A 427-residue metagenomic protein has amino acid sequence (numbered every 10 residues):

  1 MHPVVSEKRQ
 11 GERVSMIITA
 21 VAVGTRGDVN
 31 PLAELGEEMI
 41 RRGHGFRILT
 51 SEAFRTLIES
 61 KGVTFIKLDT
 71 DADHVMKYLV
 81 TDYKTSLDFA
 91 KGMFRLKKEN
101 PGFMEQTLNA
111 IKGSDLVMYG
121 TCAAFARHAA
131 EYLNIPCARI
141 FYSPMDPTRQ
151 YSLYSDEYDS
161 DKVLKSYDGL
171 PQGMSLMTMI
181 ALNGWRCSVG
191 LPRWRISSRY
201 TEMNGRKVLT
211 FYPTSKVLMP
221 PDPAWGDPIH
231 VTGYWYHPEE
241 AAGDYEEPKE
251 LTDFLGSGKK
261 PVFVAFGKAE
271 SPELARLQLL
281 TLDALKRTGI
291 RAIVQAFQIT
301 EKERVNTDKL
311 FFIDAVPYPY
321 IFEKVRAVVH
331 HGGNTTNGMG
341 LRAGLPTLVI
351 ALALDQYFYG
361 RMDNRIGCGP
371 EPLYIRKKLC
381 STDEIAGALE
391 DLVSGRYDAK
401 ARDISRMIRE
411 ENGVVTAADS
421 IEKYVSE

Functional and structural regions predicted by a protein language model:
E7-R9, M16-L49, A53-F65, D88 (+9 more regions): Nucleotide-activated sugar donor-binding and catalytic core shared by glycosyltransferases and related lipid-linked
V23, S51, Y142, Y234 (+3 more regions): Cofactor-binding loop segments of dinucleotide-utilizing enzymes, especially the Rossmann-like FAD- and NAD(P)+-binding
R41, E52-P261, K268, E273-L279 (+3 more regions): Nucleotide-sugar-dependent glycosyltransferase catalytic domains
I48, Y119, V294-Q295, H330: General beta-strand structural signal in soluble alpha/beta enzymes
D69, V294, D398: Acidic/polar loop patches that form or flank catalytic/metal-binding clefts of enzymes that bind anionic ligands
